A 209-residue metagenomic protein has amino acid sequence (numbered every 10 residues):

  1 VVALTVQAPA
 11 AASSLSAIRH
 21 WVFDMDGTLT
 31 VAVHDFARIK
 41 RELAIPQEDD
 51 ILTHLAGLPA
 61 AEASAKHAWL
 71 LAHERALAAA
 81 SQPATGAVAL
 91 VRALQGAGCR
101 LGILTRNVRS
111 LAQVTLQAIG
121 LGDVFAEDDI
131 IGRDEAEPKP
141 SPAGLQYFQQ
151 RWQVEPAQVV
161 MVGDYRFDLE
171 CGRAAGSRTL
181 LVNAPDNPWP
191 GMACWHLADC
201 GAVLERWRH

Functional and structural regions predicted by a protein language model:
V1-E62, A68: Active-site neighborhood of HAD-like aspartate-dependent phosphohydrolases
V1-W21, R109, T115-H209: Asp-based, Mg2+/Mn2+-dependent phosphohydrolase catalytic module
V31, I103-T105, L181: Hydrophobic residues in well-ordered beta-strands that form the structural core
F36-K40, L71-E74, A112-T115: Hydrophobic alpha-helical core bundles mediating ligand binding, dimerization, or RNAP-core interactions
I51-T53, A76-L77, R133-D134: A short acidic, glycine-rich active-site loop that binds or catalyzes chemistry on phosphate/adenosine moieties
A63-E74, V124-D129: Short, basic/glycine-rich phosphate-binding loops at helix/coil junctions that contact nucleotide phosphates
A76-I103, R109-Q113, P142: Short, acidic loop-to-helix structural element flanking the phosphoryl-transfer center in phosphate-processing enzymes
